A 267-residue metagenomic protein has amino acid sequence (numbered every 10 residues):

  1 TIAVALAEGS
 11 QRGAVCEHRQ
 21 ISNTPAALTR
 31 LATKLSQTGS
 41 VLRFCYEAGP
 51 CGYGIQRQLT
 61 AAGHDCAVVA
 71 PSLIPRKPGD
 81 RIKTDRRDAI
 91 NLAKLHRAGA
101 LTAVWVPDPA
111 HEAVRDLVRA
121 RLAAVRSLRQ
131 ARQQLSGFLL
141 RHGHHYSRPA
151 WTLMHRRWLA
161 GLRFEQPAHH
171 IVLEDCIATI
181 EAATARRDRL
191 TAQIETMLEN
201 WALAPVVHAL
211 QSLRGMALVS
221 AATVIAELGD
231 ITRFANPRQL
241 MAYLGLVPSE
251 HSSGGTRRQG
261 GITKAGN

Functional and structural regions predicted by a protein language model:
T1-N267: A detector of single, family-specific signature residues that are central to catalytic or substrate-handling motifs
